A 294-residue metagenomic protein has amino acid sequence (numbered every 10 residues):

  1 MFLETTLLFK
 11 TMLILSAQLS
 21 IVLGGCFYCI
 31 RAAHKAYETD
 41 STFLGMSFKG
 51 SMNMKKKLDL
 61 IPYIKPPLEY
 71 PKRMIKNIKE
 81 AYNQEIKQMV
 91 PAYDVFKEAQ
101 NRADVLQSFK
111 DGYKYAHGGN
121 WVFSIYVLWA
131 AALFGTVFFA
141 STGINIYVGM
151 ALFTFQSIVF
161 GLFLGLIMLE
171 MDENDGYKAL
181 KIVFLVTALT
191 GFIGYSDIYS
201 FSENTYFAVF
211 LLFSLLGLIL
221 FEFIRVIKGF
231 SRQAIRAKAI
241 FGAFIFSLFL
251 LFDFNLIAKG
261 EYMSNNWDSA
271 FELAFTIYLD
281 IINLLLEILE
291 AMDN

Functional and structural regions predicted by a protein language model:
M1-N294: A hydrophobic alpha-helical transmembrane-helix feature that marks the membrane cores and membrane-interface segments
